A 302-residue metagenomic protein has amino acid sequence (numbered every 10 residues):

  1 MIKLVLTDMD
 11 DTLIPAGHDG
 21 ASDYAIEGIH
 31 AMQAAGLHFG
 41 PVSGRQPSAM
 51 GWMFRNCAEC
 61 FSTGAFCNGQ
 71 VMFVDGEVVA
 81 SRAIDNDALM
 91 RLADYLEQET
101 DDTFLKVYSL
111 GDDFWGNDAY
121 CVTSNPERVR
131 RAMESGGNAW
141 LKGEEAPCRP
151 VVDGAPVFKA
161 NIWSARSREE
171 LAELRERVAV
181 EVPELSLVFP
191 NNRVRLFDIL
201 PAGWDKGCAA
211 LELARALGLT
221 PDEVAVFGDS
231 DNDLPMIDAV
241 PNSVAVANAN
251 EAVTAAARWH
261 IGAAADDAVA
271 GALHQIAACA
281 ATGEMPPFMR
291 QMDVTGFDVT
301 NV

Functional and structural regions predicted by a protein language model:
M1-L4, S22, L196-V302: Mg2+-dependent phosphoryl-transfer enzymes with acidic/Ser/Thr/Gly-rich catalytic loops
I2, G36, F61, V157-F158 (+2 more regions): Short, well-ordered alpha-helix to beta-strand connector turns
K3-H18, I237: Asp-based phosphoryl-transfer active-site loop
D8, S43, D229: Active-site glycine-centered loops adjacent to acidic/histidine catalytic or metal-binding residues that shape
H18-G20, W52-R55, E77-V78, L174-R175 (+2 more regions): Short amphipathic alpha-helical segments
G20-R131: Active-site phosphate-binding/coordination module
C57-C60, N68, P183, A239-V240 (+1 more regions): Short, structured coil segments at secondary-structure junctions
Y95, T103, Y108-A225, M236: Conserved acidic, metal-coordinating active-site core of Asp-based, Mg2+-dependent phosphoryl-transfer enzymes
